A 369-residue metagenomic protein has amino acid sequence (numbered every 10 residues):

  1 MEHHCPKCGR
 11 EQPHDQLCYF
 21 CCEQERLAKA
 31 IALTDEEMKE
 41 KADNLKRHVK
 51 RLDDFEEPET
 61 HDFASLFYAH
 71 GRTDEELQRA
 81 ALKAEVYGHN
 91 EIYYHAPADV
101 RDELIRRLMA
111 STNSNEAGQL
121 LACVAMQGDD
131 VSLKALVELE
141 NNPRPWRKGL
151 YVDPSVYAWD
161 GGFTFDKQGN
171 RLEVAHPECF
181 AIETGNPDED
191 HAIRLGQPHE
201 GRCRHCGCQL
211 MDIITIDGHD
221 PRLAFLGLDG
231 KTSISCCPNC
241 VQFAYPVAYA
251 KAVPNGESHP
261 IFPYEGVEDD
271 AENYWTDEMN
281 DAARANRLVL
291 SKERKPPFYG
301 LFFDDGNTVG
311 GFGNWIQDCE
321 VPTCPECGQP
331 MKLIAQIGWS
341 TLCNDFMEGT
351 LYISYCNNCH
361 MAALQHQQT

Functional and structural regions predicted by a protein language model:
E2-P13: Short Cys/His-rich zinc-binding micro-motifs
Q16, C22-T369: Long compositionally biased, domain-poor regions of proteins
